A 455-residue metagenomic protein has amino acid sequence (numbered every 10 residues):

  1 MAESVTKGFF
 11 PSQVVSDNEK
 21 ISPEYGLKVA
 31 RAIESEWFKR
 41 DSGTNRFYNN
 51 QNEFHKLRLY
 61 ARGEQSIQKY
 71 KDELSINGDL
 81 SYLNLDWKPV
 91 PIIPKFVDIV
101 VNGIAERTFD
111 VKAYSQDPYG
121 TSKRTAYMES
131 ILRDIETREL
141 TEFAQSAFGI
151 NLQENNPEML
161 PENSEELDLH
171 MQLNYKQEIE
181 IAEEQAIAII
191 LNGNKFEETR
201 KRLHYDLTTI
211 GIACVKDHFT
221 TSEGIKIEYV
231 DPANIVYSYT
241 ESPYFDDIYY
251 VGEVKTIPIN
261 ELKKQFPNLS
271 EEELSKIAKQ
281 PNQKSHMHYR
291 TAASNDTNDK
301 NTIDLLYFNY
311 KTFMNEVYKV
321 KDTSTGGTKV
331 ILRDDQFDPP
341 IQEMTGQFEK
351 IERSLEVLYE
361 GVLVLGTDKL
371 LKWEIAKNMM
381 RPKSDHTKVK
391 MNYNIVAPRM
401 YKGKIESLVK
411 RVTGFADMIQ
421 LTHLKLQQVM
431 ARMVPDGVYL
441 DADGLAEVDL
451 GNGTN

Functional and structural regions predicted by a protein language model:
M1-L355, Y359, D368-L371: Extended, helix-rich architectural segments
D322-N455: Extended, charged amphipathic alpha-helical segments
